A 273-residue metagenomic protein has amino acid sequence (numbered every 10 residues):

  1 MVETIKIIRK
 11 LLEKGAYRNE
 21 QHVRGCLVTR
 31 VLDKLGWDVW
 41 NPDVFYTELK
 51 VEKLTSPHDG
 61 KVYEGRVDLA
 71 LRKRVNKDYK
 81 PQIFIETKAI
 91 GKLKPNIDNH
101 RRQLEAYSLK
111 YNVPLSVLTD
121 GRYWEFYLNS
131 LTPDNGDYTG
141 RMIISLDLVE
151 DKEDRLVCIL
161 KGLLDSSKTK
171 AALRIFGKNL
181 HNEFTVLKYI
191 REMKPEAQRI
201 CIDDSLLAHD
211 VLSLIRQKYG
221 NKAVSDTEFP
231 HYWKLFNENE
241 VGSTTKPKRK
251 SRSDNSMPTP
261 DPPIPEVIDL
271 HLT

Functional and structural regions predicted by a protein language model:
M1-L115, F126-T273: A short, conserved, highly charged catalytic patch centered on acidic carboxylates
